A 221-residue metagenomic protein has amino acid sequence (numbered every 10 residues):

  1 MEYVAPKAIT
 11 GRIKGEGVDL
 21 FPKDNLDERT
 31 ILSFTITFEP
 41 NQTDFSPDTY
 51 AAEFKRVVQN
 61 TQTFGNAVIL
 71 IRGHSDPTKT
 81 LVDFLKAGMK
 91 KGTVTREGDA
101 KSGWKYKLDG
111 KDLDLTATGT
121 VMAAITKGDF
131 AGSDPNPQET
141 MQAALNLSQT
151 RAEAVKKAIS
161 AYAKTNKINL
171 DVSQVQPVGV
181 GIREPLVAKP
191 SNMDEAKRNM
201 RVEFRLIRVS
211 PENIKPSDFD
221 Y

Functional and structural regions predicted by a protein language model:
M1-R72, D76-S133, M193, I207-Y221: Periplasmic peptidoglycan-binding/tethering modules of Gram-negative envelope proteins
A5, A154-K157, D171: Short glycine/proline-centered loop/turn elements that form peptide/ligand docking sites
T43-D48, M141, L145, Q149: Flexible, glycine- and charge-enriched loops at secondary-structure boundaries
A52-Q59, I69, L145, Q149-K157 (+1 more regions): Solvent-exposed, polar/charged alpha-helical surfaces in well-ordered, non-transmembrane soluble domains, broadly
N60-T63, S160-L170: Alpha-helix termini
D76-V82, K127-T140, T165-E203: A short, conserved strand-capping beta-turn/loop at the end of a beta strand
K79-L85, V155, A161-A163: Membrane-proximal structural modules of membrane-associated proteins and complexes
